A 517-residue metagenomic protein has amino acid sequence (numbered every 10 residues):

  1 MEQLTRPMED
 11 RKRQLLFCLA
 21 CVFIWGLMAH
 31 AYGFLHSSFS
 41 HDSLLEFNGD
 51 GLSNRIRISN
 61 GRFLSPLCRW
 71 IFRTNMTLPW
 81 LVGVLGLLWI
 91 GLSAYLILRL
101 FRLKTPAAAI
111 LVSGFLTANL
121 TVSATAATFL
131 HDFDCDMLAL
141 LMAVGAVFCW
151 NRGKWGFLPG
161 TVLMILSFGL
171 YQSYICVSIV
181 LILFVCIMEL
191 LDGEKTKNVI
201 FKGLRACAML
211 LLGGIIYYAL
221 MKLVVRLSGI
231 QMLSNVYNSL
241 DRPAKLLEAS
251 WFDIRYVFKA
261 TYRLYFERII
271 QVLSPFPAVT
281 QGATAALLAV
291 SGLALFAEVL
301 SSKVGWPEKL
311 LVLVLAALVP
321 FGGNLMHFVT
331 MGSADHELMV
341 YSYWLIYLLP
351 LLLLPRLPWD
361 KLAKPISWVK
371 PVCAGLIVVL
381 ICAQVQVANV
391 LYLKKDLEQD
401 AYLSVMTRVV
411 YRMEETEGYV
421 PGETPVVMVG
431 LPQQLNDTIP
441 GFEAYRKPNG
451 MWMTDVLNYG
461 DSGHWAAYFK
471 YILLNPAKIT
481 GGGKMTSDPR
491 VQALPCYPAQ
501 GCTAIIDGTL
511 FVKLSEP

Functional and structural regions predicted by a protein language model:
E2-R55, S59, R69-L92, R99-F115 (+10 more regions): Intrinsically disordered, polar/acidic, low-complexity terminal segments
I58, R62, G86, A107-N151 (+2 more regions): Membrane-interface micro-motifs in multi-pass membrane enzymes
G114-T117, K303-V329, V379-L380: Transmembrane alpha-helix segments characteristic of polytopic inner-membrane glycan-assembly/cell-envelope
A143-F157, E189-T196: Membrane-interface transmembrane helices that cradle and orient dolichyl/undecaprenyl
G156-Q172, V177-S178, L183: Membrane-interface alpha helices of multi-pass inner-membrane proteins
S178-L211: Perimembrane helix-loop-helix junctions
M188, D192, Y341-G375: Cytosolic-side transmembrane helix boundary signature
E267-K309: Hydrophobic, aromatic-rich transmembrane alpha-helices and their immediate juxtamembrane boundary segments
